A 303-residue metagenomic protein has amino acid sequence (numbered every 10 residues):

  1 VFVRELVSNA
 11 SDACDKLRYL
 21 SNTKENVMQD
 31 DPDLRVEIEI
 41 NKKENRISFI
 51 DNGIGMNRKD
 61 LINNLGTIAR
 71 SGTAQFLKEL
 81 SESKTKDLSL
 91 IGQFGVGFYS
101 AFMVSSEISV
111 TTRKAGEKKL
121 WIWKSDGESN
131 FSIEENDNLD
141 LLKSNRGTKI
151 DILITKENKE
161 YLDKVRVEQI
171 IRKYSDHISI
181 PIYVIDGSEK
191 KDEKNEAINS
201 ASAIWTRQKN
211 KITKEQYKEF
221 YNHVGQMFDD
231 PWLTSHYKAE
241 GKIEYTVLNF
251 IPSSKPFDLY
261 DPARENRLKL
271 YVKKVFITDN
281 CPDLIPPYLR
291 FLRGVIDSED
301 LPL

Functional and structural regions predicted by a protein language model:
V1-K156, E160-Y161, Q169: GHKL (Bergerat-fold) ATPase N-terminal catalytic module, capturing the glycine-rich phosphate-binding loop and acidic
L90, T111-N136, T155-N158, V165-L303: GHKL/Bergerat-fold ATPase module in large chromosome/replication-associated machines
